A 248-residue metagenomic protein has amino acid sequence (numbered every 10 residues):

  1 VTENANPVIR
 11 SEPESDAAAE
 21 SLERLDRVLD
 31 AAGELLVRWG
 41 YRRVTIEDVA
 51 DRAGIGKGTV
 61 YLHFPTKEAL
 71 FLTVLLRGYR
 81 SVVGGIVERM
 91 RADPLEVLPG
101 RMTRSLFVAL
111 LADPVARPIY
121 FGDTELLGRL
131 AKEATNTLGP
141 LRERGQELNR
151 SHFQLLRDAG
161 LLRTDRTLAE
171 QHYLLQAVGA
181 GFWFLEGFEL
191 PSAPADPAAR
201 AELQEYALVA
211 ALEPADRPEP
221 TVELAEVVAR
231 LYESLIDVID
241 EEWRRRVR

Functional and structural regions predicted by a protein language model:
V1-A18, E34, R43-T45, A53 (+1 more regions): Short glycine/proline-centered loop/turn elements that form peptide/ligand docking sites
V1-V8, E147, S151-A159, F184-R248: C-terminal peripheral helix-coil segments that are non-catalytic and often amphipathic
S21-A32, V49, V74-V82, I86 (+1 more regions): Generic hydrophobic, amphipathic alpha-helix propensity
R27, L35, W39-A69, T73: Helix-turn-helix
D30, E96-P114, Y173, A198-V209: Amphipathic alpha-helical segments that line or abut small-molecule/effector binding pockets and mediate allosteric
A31-L35, A109, V178: Short amphipathic alpha-helical elements of helix-turn-helix/winged-helix folds
T73, V87-P118, G122, N136-T137: Hydrophobic alpha-helical connector segments
V83, L130-L161, R166-F184: Amphipathic alpha-helical packing segments from all-alpha helical-bundle domains
